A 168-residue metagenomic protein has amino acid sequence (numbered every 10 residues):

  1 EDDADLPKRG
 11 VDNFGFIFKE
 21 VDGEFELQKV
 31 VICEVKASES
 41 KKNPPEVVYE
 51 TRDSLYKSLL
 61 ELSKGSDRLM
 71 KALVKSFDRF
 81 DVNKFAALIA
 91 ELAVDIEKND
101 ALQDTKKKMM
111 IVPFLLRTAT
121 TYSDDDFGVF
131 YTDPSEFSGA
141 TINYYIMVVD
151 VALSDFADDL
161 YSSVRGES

Functional and structural regions predicted by a protein language model:
E1-K8: Short N-terminal edge-element motif at the start of the domain
N13-G15, V31-A37: Conserved catalytic cores of phosphodiester-cleaving nucleases, focusing on short active-site segments
E20, A37-S40: Conserved nucleotide-binding/hydrolysis micro-motifs of P-loop NTPases
E20-Q28: Short, solvent-exposed loop/turn segments that connect beta-strands within catalytic domains and beta-strand-rich
Q28, E34, K41-N43: Generalized protein targeting/export and membrane-interface segments
K41-V112: Acidic, metal/cofactor-coordinating or nucleic-acid-engaging core segments within structured domains
K106-Y145: C-terminal structured domain segments
V129-S168: Charge-rich, low-complexity intrinsically disordered segments
